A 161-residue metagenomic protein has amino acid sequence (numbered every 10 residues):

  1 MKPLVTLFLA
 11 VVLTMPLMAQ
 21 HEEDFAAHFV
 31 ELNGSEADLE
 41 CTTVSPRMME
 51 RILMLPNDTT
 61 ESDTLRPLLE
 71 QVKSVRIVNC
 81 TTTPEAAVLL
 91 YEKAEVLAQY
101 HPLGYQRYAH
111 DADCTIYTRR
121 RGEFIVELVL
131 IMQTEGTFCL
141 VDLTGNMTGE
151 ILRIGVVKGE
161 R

Functional and structural regions predicted by a protein language model:
M1-F25: Bacterial Sec-dependent N-terminal signal peptides
H21-T83: Early exported N-terminus immediately downstream of N-terminal targeting peptides
R51-M54, D113-T118: Short, solvent-exposed polar/charged micro-motifs at secondary-structure junctions
N57-D58, Y105-H110, R120: Short, solvent-exposed secondary-structure boundary motifs
L68-A112: Mid-length scaffold segments of soluble, non-membrane domains
Y117-T148: A short, solvent-exposed beta-edge/loop patch
G149, R153-R161: A recognition module on extended beta-rich or small alphabeta surfaces enriched in W/G with H and D/E
